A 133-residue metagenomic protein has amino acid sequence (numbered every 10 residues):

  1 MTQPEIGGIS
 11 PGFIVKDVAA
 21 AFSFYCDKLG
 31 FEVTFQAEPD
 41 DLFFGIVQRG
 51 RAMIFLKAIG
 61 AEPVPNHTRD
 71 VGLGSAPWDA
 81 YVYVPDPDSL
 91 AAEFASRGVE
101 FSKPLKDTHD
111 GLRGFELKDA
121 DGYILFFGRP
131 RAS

Functional and structural regions predicted by a protein language model:
M1-G12, E32-P85, S89-K118, G128-S133: Vicinal oxygen chelate
V15-A19: Short acidic-aromatic low-complexity motifs
A21-C26, F94, D119-G122: Conserved active-site tyrosine of GNAT-family acetyltransferases
